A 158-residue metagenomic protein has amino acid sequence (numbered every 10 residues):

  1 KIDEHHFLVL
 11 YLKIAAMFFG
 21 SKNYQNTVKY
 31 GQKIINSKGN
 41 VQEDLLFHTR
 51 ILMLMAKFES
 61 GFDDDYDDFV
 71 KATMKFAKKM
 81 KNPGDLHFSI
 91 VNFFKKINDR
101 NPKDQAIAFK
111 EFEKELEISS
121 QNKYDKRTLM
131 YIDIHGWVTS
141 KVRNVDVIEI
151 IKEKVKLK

Functional and structural regions predicted by a protein language model:
K1, K29-G39, K71-N82, K114-E117: Amphipathic alpha-helical segments of tetratricopeptide repeats
K1-Y11, G39-R50, M80-I90, N122-L129: Alpha-solenoid helical repeat architecture
H6, L12-A16, G20, H48-L52 (+2 more regions): "A position-specific structural signal for the A-helix of alpha-solenoid helical repeats
G31-Q32, R50, V70, S89-N92: Short acidic (Asp/Glu) and glycine-rich catalytic loops that position anionic groups and cofactors
I35-Q42, M53-S60: Short secondary-structure capping micro-motifs at structural edges
A77-K158: Long, ordered, amphipathic alpha-helical scaffolds
